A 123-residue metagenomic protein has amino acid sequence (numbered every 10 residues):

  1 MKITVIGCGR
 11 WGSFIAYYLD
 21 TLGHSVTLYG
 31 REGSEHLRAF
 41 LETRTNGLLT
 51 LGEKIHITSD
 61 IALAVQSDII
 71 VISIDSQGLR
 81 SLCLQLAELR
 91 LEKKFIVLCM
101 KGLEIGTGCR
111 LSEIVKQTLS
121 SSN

Functional and structural regions predicted by a protein language model:
M1-S59: NAD(P)+-binding Rossmann beta1-loop-alpha1 motif at the extreme N-terminus of oxidoreductases
L49-I61, Q77-L86: Glycine-rich, highly charged phosphate/nucleotide-binding loops
L63-V65: A short, aliphatic-rich alpha-helical micro-motif
I69-I72, S76-N123: Rossmann-like NAD(P)(H) cofactor-binding subdomain of soluble oxidoreductases
